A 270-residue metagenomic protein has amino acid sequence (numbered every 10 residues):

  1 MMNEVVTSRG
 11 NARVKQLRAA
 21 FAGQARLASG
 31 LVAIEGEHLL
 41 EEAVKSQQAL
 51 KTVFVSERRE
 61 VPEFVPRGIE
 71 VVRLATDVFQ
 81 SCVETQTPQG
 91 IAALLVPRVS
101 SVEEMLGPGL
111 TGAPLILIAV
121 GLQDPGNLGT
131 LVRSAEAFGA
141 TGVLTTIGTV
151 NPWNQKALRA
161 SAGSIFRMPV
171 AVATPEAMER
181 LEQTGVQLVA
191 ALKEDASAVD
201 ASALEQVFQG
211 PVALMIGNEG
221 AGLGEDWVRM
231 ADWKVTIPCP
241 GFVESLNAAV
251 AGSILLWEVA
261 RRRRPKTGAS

Functional and structural regions predicted by a protein language model:
M1-Q86: N-terminal positively charged helical leader segments and presequences
V6, V32, V120-G121, T146-I147 (+3 more regions): Glycine- and other small-residue-rich loops at beta-strand/loop junctions that grip anionic moieties
V32-I34, K51-E57, V170, Q187-L192 (+1 more regions): Short, hydrophobic beta-strand segments that form beta-sheet elements in well-ordered domains
H38, K45, L94, S100-A196: RNA substrate-binding interface of SAM-dependent RNA methyltransferases
S56, L74-A75, T146, A173 (+2 more regions): Generic beta-sheet signal
A93, S134-F138, I147-F166, E225-S270: Structured adenosyl-cofactor binding patch, chiefly the S-adenosyl-L-methionine
A190-F242: Active-site/ligand-binding-proximal alpha/beta "capping" segment
